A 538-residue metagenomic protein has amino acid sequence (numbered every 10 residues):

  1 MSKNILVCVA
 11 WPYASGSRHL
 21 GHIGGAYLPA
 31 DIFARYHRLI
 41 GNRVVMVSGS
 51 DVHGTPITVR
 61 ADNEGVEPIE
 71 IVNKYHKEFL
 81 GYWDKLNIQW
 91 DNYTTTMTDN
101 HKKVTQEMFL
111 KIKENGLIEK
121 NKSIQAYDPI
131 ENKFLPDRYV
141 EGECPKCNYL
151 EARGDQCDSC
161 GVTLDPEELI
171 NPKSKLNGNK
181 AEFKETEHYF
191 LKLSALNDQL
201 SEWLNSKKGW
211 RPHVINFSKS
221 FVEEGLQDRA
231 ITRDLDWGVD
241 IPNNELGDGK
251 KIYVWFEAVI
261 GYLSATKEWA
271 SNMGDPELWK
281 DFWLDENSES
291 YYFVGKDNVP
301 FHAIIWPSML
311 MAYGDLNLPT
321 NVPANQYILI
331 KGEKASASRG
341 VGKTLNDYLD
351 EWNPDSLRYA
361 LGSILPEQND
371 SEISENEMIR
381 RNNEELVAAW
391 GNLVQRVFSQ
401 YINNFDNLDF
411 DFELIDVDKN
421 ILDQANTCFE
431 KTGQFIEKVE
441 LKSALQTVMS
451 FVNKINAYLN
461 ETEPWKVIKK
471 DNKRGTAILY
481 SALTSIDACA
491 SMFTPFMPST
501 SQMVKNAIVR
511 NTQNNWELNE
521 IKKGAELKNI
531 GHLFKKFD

Functional and structural regions predicted by a protein language model:
M1-G41, V45-S48, N100-V104, I170-N403 (+1 more regions): Structured secondary-structure scaffolds
M1-N4, V45, N121-E131, G142-G161 (+4 more regions): Basic, alpha-helical terminal appendages of large translation-related enzymes
M1-W203: N-terminal, positively charged nucleic-acid-binding surface of large information/translation enzymes
I32, E70, K74-G81, E107 (+5 more regions): A non-catalytic, amphipathic alpha-helix used as a structural packing/dimerization or gating element in enzyme scaffolds
P68, V214-I215, I379, L386 (+5 more regions): Residue-level recognition of alpha-helical structural elements
V104-K111, A258-G261, A389-Q400, K431 (+3 more regions): Alpha-helical scaffold segments in carbohydrate-active enzymes
R138-L150, F293, E372-L386, T427-Q446: Extended, non-catalytic structural segments that build the interaction scaffolds of large macromolecular assemblies
V299, L361, L365-Q368, S374 (+4 more regions): Active-site-proximal binding-pocket segments
